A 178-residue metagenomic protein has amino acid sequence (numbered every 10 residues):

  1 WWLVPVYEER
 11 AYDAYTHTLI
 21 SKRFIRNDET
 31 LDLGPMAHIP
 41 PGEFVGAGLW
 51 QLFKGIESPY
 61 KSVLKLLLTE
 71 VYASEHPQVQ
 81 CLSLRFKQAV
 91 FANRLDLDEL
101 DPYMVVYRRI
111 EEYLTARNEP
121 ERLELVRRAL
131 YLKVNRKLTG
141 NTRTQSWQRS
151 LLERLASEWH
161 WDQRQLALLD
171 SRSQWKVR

Functional and structural regions predicted by a protein language model:
W2-R178: Nucleotidyltransferase catalytic cores
